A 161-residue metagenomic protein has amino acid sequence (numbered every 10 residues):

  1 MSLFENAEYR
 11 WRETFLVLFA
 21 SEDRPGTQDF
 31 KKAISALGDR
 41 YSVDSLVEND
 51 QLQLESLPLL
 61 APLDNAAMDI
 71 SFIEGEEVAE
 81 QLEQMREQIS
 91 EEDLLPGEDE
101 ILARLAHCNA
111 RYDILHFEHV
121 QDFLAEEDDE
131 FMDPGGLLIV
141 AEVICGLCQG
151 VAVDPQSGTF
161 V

Functional and structural regions predicted by a protein language model:
M1, R24, G38-Y41, Q53-L54 (+2 more regions): Short amphipathic alpha-helical surface micro-motifs
M1-L46: Short, extreme N-terminal segment that most often corresponds to the first beta-strand
F30-G75: Short, well-structured hydrophobic secondary-structure segments
L57-V161: Charged interaction segments
